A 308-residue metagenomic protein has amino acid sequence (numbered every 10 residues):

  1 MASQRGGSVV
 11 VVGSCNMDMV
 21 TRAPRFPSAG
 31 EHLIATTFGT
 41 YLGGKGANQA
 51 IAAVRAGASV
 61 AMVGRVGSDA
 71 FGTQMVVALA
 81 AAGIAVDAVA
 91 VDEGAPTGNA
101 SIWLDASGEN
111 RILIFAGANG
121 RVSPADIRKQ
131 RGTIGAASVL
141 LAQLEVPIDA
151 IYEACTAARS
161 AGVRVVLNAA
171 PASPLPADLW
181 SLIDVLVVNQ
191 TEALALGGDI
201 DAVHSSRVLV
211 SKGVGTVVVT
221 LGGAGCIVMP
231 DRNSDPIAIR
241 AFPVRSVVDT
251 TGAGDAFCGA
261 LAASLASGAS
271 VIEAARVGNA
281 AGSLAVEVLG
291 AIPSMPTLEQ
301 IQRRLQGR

Functional and structural regions predicted by a protein language model:
M1-G7, P174, A202-R308: Conserved phosphate-binding/catalytic region of the ribokinase-like
M1-R65, A70-A81, S246-V248: Glycine-rich phosphate/adenosyl-contacting loop at the front of the ribokinase-like
V12, T37-T40, V63-S68, V86-T97 (+5 more regions): Beta-strand->loop->alpha-helix junctions that form or flank phosphate-binding loops in nucleotide-handling enzymes
M17, I127, A193-L194, C226 (+1 more regions): A generic structural signal for short hydrophobic patches within well-formed alpha-helices
A29-L33, T40, R55-V139, Q302-R308: Conserved N-terminal subdomain of the carbohydrate kinase-like
R131-G135, W180-S181, S211: A short, aliphatic-rich alpha-helical micro-motif
S138-R207, A224-C226, D231: Conserved beta-alpha-beta core of the PfkB/ribokinase-like small-molecule kinase fold
